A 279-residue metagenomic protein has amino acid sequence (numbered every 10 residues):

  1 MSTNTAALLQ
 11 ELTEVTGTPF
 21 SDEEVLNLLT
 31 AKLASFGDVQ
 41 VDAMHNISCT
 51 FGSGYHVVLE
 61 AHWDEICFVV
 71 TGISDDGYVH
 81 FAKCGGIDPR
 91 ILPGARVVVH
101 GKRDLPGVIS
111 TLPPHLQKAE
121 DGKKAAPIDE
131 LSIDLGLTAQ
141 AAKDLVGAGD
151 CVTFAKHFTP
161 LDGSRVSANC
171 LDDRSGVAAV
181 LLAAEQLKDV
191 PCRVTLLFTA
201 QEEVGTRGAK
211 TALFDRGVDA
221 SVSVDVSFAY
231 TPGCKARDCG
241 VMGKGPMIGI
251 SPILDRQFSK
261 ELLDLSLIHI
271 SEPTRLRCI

Functional and structural regions predicted by a protein language model:
M1-L267, S271, R275: N-terminal hydrophobic/helix-forming segments and targeting peptides
